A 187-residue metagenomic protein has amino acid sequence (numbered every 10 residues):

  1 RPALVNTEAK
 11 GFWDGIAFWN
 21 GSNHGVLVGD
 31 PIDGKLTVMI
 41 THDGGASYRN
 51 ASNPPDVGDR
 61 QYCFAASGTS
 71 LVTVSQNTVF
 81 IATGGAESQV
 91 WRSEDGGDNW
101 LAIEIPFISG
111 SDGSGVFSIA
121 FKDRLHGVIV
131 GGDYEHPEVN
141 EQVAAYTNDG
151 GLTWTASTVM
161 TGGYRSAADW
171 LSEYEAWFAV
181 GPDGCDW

Functional and structural regions predicted by a protein language model:
R1-E8, V38-G58, E87-G110, E138-M160 (+1 more regions): Asp-box/BNR beta-propeller loop motif
K10-A17, G113-S118, Y164-D169: Repeated scaffold domains used in trafficking and secretory/extracellular systems, primarily beta-propellers
S22-L27, N77-F80, L125-I129, E175-F178: Entry beta-strands of beta-propeller and related beta-repeat scaffolds
L27-P31, A82-G85, V130-D133, G181-P182: Recurrent small/Gly-Pro-centered beta-turn motifs in extracellular repeat architectures
F64-S70, V116-S118: Signature of short aromatic-glycine-proline-rich micro-motifs recurring in repeat-based ectodomains
S114-Y146: Oxyanion-binding "anion nests"
V130-G132, P137-E138, T158-W187: Loop/turn-rich, solvent-exposed surfaces of beta-rich toroidal or solenoidal domains
